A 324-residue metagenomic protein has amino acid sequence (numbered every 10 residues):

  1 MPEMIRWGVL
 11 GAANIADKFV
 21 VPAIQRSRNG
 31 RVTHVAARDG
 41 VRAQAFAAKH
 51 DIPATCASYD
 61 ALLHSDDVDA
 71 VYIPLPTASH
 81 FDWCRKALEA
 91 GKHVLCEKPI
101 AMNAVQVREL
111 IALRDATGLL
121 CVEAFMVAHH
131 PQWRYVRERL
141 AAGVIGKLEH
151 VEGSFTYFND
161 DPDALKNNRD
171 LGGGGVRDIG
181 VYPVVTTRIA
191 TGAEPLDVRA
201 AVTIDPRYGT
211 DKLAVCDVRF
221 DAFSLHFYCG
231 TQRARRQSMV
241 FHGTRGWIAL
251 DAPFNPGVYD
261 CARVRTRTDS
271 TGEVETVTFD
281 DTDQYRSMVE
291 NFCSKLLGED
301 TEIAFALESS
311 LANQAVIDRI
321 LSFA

Functional and structural regions predicted by a protein language model:
M1-H50: N-terminal Rossmann-like dinucleotide-binding module
M1-M4, A61, A70-Y72, T276-V277 (+1 more regions): C-terminal helix-rich "cap/oligomerization" subdomain common to oxidoreductases
I15, V258, T276-E290, F305: Active-site loop of classical SDR/Rossmann-like NAD(P)-dependent oxidoreductases, centered on the catalytic Tyr-X3-Lys
A16, C56, L95-C96, C121-E123 (+2 more regions): Hydrophobic residues in well-ordered beta-strands that form the structural core
H50-A112: Beta-loop-alpha module in the N-terminal Rossmann-like domain of NAD(P)-dependent dehydrogenases, especially those
E109-M126, K147-E149: Rossmann-fold dehydrogenase core element
V127-R207: Predominantly a Rossmann-like dinucleotide-binding segment in NAD(P)-dependent oxidoreductases
V184-G257, V289-E299: Contiguous beta-strand/loop segments that form the cofactor/metal-binding neighborhood of enzyme cores
